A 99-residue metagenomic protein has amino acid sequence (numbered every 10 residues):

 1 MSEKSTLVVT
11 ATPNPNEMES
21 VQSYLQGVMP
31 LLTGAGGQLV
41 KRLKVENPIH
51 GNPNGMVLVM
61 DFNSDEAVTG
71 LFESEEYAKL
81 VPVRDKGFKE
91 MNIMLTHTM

Functional and structural regions predicted by a protein language model:
M1-M56, N63-E73, H97-M99: Short S/T/G/P-rich N-terminal loop/turn motif that feeds into the first structured element of a domain
Q26, T33, P82, K86-K89: Generic surface-pattern signal
V68-L71, E76-G87: C-terminal structural segments of small proteins and small subunits
G87-M99: C-terminal end-helix/capping segment
